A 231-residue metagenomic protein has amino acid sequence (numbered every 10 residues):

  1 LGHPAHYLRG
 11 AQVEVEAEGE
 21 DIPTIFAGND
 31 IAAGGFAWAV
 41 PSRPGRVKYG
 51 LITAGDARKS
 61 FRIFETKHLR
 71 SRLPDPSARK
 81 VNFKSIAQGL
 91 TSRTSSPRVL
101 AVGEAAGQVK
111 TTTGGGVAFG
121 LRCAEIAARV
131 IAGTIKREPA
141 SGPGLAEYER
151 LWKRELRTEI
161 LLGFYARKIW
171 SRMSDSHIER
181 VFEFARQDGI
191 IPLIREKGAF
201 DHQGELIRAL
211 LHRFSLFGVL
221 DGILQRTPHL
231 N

Functional and structural regions predicted by a protein language model:
L1-A78, I86-R93, G107-V109: Predominantly flavin-linked oxidoreductase catalytic cores and closely associated redox partners
A17-G19, N29-I31, G35-F36, S85-L90 (+7 more regions): Solvent-exposed, flexible loop/coil residues
I25, K80, V99-A101: Conserved beta-strand scaffold positions in the cores of enzyme catalytic domains, especially in NTP/NDP-utilizing
V47, L90-E159: Conserved mid-domain beta->alpha element of the FAD-binding
I63, I126, V130, R180: Alpha-helical scaffold segments in soluble metabolic enzymes
P74-V81, S141-L145: Flexible, glycine/charged-enriched surface loops at secondary-structure junctions
A132-N231: C-terminal helical "tail/cap" subdomain of flavin- and related membrane-associated enzymes
